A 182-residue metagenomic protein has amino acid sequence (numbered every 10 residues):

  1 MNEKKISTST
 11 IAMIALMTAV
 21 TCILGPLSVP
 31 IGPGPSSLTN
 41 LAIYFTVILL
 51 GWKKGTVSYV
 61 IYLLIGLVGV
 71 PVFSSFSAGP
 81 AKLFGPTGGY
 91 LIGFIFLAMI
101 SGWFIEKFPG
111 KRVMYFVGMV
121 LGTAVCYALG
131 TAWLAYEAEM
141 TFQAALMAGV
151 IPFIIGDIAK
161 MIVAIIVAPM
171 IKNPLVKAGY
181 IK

Functional and structural regions predicted by a protein language model:
M1-A15, A148-K182: Alpha-helical transmembrane segments and their cytosolic interface
M1-T56: Hydrophobic transmembrane alpha-helices
S7, W52-V57, F108-M114, T141-F142: Membrane-helix interface segments
A12-L16, P80-A128: Short helix-perturbing small/polar motifs within transmembrane alpha-helices
T21-L24, S58, G66, L97 (+5 more regions): Alpha-helical transmembrane segments of multipass membrane proteins
G25-S36, L63-L97: Interfacial aromatic-anchored transmembrane helix boundaries in multi-pass membrane proteins
P26, F45, M99, W103 (+5 more regions): Membrane-interface helix caps of multi-pass small-molecule transporters
V70-F76, W133-M147: Interfacial helix-loop-helix junctions of multi-pass membrane proteins
